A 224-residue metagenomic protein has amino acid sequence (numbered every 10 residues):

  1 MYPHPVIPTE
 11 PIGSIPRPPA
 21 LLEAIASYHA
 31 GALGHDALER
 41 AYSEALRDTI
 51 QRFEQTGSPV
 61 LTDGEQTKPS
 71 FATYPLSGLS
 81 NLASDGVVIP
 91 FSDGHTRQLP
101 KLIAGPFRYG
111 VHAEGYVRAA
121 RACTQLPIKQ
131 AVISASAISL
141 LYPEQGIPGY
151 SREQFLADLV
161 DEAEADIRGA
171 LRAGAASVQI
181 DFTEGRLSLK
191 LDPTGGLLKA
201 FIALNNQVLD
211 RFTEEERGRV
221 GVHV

Functional and structural regions predicted by a protein language model:
M1-V224: Domain-level signal for soluble alpha/beta catalytic cores
